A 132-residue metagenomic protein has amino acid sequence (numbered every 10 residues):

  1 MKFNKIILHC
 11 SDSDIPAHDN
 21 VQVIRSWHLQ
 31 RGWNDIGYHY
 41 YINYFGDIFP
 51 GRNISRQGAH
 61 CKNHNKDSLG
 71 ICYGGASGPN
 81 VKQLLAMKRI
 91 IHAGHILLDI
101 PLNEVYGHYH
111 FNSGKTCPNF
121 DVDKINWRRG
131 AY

Functional and structural regions predicted by a protein language model:
M1-S11, I15, Y44-I48, N53-I54 (+1 more regions): Basic/polar, cationic surfaces and motifs that engage anionic cell-wall and phosphate/carboxylate ligands
V21-H28: Short Gly/aromatic-enriched secondary-structure transition segments
W33-N34: Short solvent-exposed loop/turn micro-motifs enriched in small/polar/acidic residues
A59-K62: Short, surface-exposed beta-strand/loop micro-motifs that present aromatic residues
